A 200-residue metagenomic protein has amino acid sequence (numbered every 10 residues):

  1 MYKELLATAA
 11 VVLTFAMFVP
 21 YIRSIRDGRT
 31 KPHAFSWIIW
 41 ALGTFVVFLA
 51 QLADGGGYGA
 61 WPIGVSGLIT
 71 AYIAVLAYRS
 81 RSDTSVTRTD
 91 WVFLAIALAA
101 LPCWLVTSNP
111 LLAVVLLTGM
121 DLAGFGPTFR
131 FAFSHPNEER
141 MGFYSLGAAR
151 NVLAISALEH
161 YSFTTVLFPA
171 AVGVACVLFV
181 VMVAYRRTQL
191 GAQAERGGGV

Functional and structural regions predicted by a protein language model:
M1-V200: Alpha-helical membrane-protein topology signature
